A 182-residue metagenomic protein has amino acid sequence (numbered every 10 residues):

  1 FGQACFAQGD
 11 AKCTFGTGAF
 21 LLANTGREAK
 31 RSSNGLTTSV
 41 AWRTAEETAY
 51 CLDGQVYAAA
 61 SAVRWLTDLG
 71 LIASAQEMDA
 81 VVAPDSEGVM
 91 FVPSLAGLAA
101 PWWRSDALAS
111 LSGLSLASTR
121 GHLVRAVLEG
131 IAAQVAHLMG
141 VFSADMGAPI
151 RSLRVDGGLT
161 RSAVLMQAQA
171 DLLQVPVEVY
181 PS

Functional and structural regions predicted by a protein language model:
F1-S182: Active-site core segments that coordinate phosphate-bearing ligands/cofactors across diverse enzyme families
